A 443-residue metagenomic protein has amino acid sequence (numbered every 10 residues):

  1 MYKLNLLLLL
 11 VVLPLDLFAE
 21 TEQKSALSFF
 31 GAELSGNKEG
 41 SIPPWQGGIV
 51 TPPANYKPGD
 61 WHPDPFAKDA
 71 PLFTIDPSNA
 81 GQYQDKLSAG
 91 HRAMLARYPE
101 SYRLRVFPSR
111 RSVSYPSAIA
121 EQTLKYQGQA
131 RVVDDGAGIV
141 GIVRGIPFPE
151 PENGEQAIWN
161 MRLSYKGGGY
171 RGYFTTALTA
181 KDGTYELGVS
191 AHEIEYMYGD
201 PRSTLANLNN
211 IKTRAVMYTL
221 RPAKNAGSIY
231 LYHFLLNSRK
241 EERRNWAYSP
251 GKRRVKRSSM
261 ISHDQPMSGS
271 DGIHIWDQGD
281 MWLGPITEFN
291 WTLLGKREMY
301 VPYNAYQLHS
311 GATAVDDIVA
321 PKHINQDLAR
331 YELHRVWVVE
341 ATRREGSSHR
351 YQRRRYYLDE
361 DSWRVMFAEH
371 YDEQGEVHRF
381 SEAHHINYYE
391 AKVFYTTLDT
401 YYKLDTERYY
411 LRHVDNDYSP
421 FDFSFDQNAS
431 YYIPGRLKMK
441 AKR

Functional and structural regions predicted by a protein language model:
Y2-L9: Sec-dependent signal peptide recognition, specifically the positively charged N-region followed immediately by
T21-G48, I75, S88, V216-I286 (+1 more regions): Gly/Pro-enriched, hydrophobic low-complexity segments that function as extracytoplasmic propeptides/linkers
Q23-R243, S249: Solvent-exposed N-terminal domain segments of exported/luminal and surface proteins
S101-A177, T184, R239-E241, S249-H334 (+2 more regions): Flexible, processing/modification-adjacent segments and terminal tails in exported/periplasmic/extracellular proteins
